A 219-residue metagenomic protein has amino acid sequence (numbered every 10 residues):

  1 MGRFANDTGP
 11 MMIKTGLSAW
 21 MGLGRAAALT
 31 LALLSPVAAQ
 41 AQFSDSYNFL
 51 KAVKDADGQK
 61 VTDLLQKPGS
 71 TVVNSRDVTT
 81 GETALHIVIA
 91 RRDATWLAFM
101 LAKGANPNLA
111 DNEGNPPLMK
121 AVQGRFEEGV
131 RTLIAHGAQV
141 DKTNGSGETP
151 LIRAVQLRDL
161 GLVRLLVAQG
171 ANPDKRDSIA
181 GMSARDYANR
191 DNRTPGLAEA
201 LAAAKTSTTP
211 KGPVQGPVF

Functional and structural regions predicted by a protein language model:
G24-P36: Bacterial N-terminal signal peptides
Q40-K51, Q169, I179-M182, D186-F219: Ankyrin-repeat-protein effector appendages
D45, T80-G81, G114, G147 (+1 more regions): Start-of-repeat signature of ankyrin repeats
K51-D57, I87-D93, K120-F126, R153-D159 (+1 more regions): Ankyrin repeat A-helix N-terminal signature
D57-L65, D93-L101, F126-I134, D159-V167 (+1 more regions): Ankyrin repeat structural motif
T71-V73, P107, V140, P173: Ankyrin-repeat inter-repeat connecting loop/turn
R76-V78, A110, T143, R176-D177: Ankyrin-repeat boundary/linker signal
E82, I89-K103, L109-G137, D141: Alpha-helical adaptor scaffolds
